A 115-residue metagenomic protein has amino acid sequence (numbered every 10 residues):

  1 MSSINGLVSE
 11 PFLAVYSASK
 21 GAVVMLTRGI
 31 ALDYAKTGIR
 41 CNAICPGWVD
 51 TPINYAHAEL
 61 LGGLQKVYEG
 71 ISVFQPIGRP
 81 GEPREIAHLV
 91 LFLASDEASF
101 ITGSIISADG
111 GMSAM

Functional and structural regions predicted by a protein language model:
S3: Residue(s) in the substrate-gating loop at a strand-loop-helix junction that position the organic substrate next
G6-V8, A114: Conserved catalytic-site region of short-chain dehydrogenase/reductase
Y16, V24: Catalytic tyrosine of NAD(P)H-dependent dehydrogenase/reductases that use a Tyr as the general acid/base
S19, T27: Active-site helix of classical SDR
L32-K36, S99: Alpha-helical segment proximal to the catalytic Tyr-Lys
C41-I44, N54, G103, A108: Hydrophobic structural elements of the Rossmann-like NAD(P)H-binding subdomain that define the short-chain
A43, Q65-E97, I101, G110: C-terminal helical subdomain
W48-F74: A glycine/serine/threonine-rich, flexible loop-to-helix segment that serves as the NAD(P) cofactor-binding "lid"
